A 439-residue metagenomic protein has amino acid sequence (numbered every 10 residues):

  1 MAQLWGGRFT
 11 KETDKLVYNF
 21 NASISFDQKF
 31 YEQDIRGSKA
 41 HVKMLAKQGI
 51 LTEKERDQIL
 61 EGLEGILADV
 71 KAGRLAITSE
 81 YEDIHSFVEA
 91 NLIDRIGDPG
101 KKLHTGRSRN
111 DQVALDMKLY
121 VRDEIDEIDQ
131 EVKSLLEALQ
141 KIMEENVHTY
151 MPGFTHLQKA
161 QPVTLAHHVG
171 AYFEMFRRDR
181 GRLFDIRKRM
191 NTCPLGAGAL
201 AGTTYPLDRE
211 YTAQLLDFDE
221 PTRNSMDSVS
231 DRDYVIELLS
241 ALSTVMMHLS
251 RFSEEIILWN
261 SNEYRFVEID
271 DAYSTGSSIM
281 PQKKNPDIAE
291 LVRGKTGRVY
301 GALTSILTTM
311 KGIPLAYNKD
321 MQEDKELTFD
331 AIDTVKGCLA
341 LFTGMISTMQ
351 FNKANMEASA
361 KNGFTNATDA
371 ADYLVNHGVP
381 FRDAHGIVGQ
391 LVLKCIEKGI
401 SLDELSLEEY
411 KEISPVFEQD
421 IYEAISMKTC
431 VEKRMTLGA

Functional and structural regions predicted by a protein language model:
M1-G202, L207-Q214, E220, T275-G276 (+4 more regions): A helix-coil-helix interface module used to build multimeric assemblies and to scaffold catalytic/cofactor sites
A2-G37, D98-P99, M280-A439: Glycine-rich cofactor/substrate-binding loops
E32, K118, R122-D129, K133 (+10 more regions): Short amphipathic alpha-helical segments with heptad-repeat character
H41, G62-D69, N91, R95 (+14 more regions): Generic, well-ordered alpha-helical scaffold segments in large soluble proteins
H41-L51, T164-H167, I236-T244, D369-G378: Short, well-ordered beta-strand elements within core beta-sheets of diverse protein domains
I50-L51, L75, Y264-R265, P380 (+1 more regions): Conserved hydrophobic residue
H104, R109-Q112, H156-V163, H167 (+7 more regions): Alpha-helix capping and helix-loop boundary segments enriched in small/acidic/polar residues
L216-T308: Acidic, glycine-rich loop-and-beta core segments that form the ion-binding/anion-interacting portion of active sites
